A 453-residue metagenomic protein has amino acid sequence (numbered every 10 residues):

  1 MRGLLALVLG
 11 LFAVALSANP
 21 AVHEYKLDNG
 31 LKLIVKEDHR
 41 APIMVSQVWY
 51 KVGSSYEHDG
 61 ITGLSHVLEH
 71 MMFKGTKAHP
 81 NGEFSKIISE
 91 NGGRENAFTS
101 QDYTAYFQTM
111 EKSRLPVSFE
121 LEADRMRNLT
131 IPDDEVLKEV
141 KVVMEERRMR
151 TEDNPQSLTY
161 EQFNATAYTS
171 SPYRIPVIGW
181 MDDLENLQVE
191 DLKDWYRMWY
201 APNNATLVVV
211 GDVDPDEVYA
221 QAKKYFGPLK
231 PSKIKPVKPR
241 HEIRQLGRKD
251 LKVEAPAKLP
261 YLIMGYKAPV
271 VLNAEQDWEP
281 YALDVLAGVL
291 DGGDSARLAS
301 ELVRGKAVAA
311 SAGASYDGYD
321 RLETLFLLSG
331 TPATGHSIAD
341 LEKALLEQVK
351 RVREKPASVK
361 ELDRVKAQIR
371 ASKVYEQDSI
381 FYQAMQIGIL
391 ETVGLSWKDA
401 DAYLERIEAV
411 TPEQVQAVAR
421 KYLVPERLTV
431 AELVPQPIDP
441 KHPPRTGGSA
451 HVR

Functional and structural regions predicted by a protein language model:
G3-A15: Bacterial N-terminal signal peptides
L16-S54, A78-R114, R150-N204, P228-N273 (+7 more regions): Non-catalytic beta-strand/loop surface segments
G53-I61: Short pre-active-site segment immediately N-terminal to the catalytic Zn-binding motif
D59, P116-F119, A274-E279, S337-L341: Solvent-exposed, non-transmembrane alpha-helical starts
T62-T76: Active-site SXXK
K74-H79, M126-D134, R150, E354-S358: Short, polar/flexible loop-turn hinges at active-site or ligand-entry regions and domain interfaces
E120-D124, A220-Y225, L341-E347: Short amphipathic alpha-helices in soluble, non-transmembrane regions that often serve as interface/regulatory elements
V140, K193-Y225, R427-L428: Non-catalytic, conformational "gating/processing" segments within enzyme and secreted inhibitor domains
